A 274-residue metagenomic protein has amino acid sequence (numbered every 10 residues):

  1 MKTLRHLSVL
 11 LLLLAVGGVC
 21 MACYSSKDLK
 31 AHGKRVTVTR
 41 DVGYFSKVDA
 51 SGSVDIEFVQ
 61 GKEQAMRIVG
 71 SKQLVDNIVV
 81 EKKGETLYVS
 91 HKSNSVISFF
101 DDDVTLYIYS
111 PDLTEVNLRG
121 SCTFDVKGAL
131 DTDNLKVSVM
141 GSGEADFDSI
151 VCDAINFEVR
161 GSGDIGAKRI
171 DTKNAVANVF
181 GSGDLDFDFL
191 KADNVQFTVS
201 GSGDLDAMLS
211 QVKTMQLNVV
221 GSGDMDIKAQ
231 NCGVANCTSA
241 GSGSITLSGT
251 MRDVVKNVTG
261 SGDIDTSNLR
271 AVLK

Functional and structural regions predicted by a protein language model:
K2-V9, G18-M140, D146-E158, G166-V176 (+4 more regions): Acidic (Asp/Glu) and glycine-rich low-complexity loops/linkers that are typically intrinsically disordered
G141, G161, G181: Conserved G/P- and acidic residue-centered "switch" motifs that form tight phosphate/ATP-binding loops in soluble
A167-K274: Short, surface-exposed interaction patches in beta-rich subdomains that mediate adhesion/assembly near membranes
